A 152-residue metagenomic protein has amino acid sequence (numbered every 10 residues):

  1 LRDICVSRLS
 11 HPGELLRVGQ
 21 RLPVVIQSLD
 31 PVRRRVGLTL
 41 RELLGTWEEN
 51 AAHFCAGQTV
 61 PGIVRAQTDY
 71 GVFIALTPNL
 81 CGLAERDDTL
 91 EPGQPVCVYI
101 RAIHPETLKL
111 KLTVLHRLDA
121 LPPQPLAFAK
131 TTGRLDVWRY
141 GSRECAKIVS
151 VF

Functional and structural regions predicted by a protein language model:
L1-F152: Single-stranded RNA-binding regions, centering on S1/OB-family and related RNA-binding modules
